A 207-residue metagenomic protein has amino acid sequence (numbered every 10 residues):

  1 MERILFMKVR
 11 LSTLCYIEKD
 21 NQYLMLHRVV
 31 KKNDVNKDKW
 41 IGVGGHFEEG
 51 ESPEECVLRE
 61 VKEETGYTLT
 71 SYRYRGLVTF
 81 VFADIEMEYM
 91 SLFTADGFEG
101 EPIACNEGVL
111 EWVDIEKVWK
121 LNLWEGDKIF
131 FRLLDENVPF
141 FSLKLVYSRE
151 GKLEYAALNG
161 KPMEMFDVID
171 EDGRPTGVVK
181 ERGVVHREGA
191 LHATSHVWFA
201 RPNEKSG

Functional and structural regions predicted by a protein language model:
E2-L14, K161-E204: Acidic, metal-coordinating catalytic segment for phosphate/diphosphate chemistry, firing primarily on the Nudix
L11-T13, N21, E88-S91, G108 (+3 more regions): Change "...and in nucleic-acid phosphodiester-cleaving endonucleases..." to "...and in nucleic-acid processing enzymes
I17, M25, T94-A95, W112 (+1 more regions): Conserved hydrophobic "DFG−1" position in protein kinase catalytic cores
Q22, R73, K152, D172-R174 (+2 more regions): Residue-level signal for well-ordered, solvent-exposed loop/turn and beta-edge residues enriched in charged/polar side
Y23-R59, E63, R149, L153-G160 (+2 more regions): Conserved Nudix-box catalytic region and its N-terminal flanking loop in Nudix hydrolases and closely related
F47-T70, F80-L134, Y155-M163, E204: Unchanged
L134-E154: Short, active-site-adjacent segments that bind or coordinate small-molecule cofactors and metal centers
